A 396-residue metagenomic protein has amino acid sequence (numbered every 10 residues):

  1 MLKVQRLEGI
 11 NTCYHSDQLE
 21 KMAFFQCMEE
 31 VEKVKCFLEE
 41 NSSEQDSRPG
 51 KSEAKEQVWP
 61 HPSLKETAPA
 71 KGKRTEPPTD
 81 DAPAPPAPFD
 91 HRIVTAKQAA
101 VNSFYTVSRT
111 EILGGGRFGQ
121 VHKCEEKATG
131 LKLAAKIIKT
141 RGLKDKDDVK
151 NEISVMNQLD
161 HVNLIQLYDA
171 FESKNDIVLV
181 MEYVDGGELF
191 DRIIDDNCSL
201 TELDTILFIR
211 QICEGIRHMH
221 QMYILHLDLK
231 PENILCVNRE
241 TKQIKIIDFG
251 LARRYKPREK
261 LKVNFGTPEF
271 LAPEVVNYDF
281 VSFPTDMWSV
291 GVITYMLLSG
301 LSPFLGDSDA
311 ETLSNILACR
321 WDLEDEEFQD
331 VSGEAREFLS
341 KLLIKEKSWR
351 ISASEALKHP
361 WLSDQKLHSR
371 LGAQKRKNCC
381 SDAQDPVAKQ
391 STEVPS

Functional and structural regions predicted by a protein language model:
M1-Q98, S396: Intrinsically disordered, low-complexity regulatory segments that flank or precede the catalytic domain of eukaryotic
Q120-R141: Glycine-rich ATP phosphate-binding loop
I137-D160: Conserved N-lobe beta3->alphaC-helix segment of eukaryotic protein kinase catalytic domains
D169-A170: A short, aromatic-enriched beta-strand patch in the conserved N-lobe beta-sheet of the protein kinase catalytic domain
N175-E188: Conserved short submotifs of the Hanks-type protein kinase catalytic core that shape the nucleotide-binding pocket
F208-I209: Activation segment signature within eukaryotic-like protein kinase domains
I344-W349, E355-S369: Terminal C-lobe "cap" of eukaryotic-type protein kinase domains
